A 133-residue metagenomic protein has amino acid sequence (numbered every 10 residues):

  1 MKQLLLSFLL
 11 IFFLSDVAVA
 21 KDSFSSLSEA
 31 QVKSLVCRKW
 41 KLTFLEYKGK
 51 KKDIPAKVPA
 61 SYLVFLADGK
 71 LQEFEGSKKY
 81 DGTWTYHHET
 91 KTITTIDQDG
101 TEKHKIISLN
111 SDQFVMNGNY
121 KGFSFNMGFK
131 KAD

Functional and structural regions predicted by a protein language model:
L4-F13: Sec-dependent N-terminal signal peptides
D16-D81, H88-D133: Lipid interaction determinants
